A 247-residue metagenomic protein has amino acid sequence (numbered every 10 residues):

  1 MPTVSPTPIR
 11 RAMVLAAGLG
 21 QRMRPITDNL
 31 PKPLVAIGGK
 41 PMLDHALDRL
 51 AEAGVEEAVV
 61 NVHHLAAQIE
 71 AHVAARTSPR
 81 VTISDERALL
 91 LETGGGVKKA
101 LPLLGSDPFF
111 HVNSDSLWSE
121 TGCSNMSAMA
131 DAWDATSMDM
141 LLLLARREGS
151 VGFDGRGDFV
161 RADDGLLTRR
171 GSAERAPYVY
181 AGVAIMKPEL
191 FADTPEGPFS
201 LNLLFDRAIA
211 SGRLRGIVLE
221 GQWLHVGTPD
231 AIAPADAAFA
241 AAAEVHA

Functional and structural regions predicted by a protein language model:
M1-V14, R22, A36, K40-N113 (+5 more regions): Conserved N-terminal catalytic core of the sugar/cofactor nucleotidyltransferase
A17, H63, S114, A145-R146 (+1 more regions): Cofactor-binding loop segments of dinucleotide-utilizing enzymes, especially the Rossmann-like FAD- and NAD(P)+-binding
L19, L30, L65, R87 (+1 more regions): A generic "binding-loop/recognition-motif" signal
P25-D28: Conserved catalytic-core motifs of eukaryotic protein kinase domains, centered on the activation segment
P31, V55, S78-R80, S137 (+2 more regions): A generic structural signal for alpha->beta connector loops
H64, M140-D158: Short beta-strand-to-loop element that shapes/binds the nucleotide-sugar donor at the catalytic cleft/hinge
P108-F110, L117, T121-A135, R147-V151 (+1 more regions): Catalytic-core segments of class I nucleotidyltransferases/pyrophosphorylases that form NMP-activated intermediates
